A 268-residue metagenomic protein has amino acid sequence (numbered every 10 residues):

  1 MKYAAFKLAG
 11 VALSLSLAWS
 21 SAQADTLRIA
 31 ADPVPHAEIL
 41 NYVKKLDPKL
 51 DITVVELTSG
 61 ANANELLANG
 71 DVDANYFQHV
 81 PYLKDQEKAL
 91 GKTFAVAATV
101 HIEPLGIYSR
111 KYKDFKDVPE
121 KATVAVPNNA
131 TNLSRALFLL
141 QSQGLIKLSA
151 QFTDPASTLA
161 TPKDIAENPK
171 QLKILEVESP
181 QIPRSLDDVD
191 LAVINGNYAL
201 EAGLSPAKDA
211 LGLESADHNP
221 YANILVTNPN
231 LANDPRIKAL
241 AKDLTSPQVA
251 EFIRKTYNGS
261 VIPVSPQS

Functional and structural regions predicted by a protein language model:
T26, A30-T53, N62: Short, polar/charged alpha-helical segment
V34, T58-G60, N75-K84, H101 (+3 more regions): Beta->alpha turn/N-cap motifs
V55-E65, F152-R184: Short helix-initiation/N-cap motifs at beta->coil->alpha
G60-G91, I107, K113, A199-G203: Pocket-flanking alpha-helical
D85-A97, R110-Y112, L186-D188, V193 (+1 more regions): Ligand-binding "clamshell"
A97-K147, A250: A conserved helix-loop-strand patch within extracytoplasmic ligand-binding domains of the periplasmic binding
A98-S109, L200-K242, V261-S268: Periplasmic-binding protein-like
S134-Q141, R236, L244-V264: Periplasmic-binding protein-like
